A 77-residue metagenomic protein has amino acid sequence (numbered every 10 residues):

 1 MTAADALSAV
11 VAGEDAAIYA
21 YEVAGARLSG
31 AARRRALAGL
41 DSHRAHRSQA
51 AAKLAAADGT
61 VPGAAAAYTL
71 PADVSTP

Functional and structural regions predicted by a protein language model:
M1-P77: All-alpha RGS (Regulator of G-protein Signaling) helical domain and cognate RGS-like helical scaffolds
